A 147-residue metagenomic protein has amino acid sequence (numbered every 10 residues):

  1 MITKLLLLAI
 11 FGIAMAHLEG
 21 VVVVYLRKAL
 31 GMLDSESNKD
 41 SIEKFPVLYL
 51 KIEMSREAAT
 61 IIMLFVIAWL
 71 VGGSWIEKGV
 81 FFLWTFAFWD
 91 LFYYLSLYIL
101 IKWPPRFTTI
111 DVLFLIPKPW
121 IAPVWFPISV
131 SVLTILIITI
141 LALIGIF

Functional and structural regions predicted by a protein language model:
I2-G12, G73-F88: Interfacial segments of alpha-helical transmembrane regions
L5-I10, L136-F147: Sequence termini and other peripheral, non-core segments
I13-K28: Alpha-helical transmembrane segments of multi-pass membrane proteins
A16-H17, T85-Y94: Aromatic-anchored segments of alpha-helical transmembrane domains
V21, A59, L91, L95: Active-site His/Glu-centered metal-binding helix of metallohydrolases
R27-A58, L97-L133: Functional transmembrane or membrane-interface alpha-helices that line membrane-embedded catalytic, ligand-binding
E53-I76: Cytoplasmic juxtamembrane interface segments
I61-A68, P127-L143: Hydrophobic core of alpha-helical transmembrane segments in multi-pass integral membrane proteins
